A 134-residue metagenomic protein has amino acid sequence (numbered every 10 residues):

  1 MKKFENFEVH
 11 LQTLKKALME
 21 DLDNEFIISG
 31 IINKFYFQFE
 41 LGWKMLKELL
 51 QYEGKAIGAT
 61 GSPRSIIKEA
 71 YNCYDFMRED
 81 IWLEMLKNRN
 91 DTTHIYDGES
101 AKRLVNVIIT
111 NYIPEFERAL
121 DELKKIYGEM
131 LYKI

Functional and structural regions predicted by a protein language model:
M1-I134: Solvent-exposed interaction patches of small proteins and small membrane subunits
